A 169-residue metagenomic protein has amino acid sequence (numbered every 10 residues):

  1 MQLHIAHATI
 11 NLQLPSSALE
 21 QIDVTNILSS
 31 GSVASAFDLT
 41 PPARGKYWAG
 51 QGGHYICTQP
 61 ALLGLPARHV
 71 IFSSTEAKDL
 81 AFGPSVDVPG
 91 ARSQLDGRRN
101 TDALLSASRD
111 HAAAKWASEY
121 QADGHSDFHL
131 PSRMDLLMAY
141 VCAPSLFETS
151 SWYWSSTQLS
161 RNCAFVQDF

Functional and structural regions predicted by a protein language model:
M1-G124: Short, compositionally biased
M1-I10, D110, H125-D127, R133-F169: C-terminal, surface-exposed recognition/capping segments
